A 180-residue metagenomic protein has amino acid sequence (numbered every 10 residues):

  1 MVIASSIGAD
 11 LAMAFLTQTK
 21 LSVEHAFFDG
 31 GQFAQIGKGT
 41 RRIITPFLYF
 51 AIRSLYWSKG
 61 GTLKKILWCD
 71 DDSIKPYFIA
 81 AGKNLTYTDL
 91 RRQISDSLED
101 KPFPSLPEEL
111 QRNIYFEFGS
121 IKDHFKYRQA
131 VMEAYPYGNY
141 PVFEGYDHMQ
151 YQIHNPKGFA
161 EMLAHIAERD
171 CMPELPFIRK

Functional and structural regions predicted by a protein language model:
V2, F28, I114-F118: Structural beta-sheet core signal
I3-A12: Gly/Ala-rich beta-loop-alpha elbow adjacent to hydrolase catalytic centers
A12-T17, A160: Short, hydrophobic alpha-helix immediately C-terminal to the catalytic nucleophile
T17-R53: Flexible "cap/lid" loop of the alpha/beta hydrolase fold
K38-G39, L55-E108: Conserved alpha/beta-hydrolase catalytic His-Asp/Glu region
R92-E133, V142, Y151-Q152: Conserved serine/cysteine hydrolase catalytic core
Y146-F159: Catalytic histidine-centered segment of alpha/beta-hydrolase-like enzymes
C171-K180: Alpha/beta-hydrolase-fold serine-hydrolase catalytic core, especially in secreted/extracellular enzymes
